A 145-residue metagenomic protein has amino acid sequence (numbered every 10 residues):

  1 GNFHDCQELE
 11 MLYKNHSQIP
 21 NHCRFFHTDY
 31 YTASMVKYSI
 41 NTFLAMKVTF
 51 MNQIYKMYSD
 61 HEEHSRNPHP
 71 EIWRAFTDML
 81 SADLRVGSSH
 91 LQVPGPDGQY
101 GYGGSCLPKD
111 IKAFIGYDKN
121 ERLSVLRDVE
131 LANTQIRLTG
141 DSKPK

Functional and structural regions predicted by a protein language model:
G1-K145: Structural/interface elements that position substrates and couple domains in central-metabolism enzymes
